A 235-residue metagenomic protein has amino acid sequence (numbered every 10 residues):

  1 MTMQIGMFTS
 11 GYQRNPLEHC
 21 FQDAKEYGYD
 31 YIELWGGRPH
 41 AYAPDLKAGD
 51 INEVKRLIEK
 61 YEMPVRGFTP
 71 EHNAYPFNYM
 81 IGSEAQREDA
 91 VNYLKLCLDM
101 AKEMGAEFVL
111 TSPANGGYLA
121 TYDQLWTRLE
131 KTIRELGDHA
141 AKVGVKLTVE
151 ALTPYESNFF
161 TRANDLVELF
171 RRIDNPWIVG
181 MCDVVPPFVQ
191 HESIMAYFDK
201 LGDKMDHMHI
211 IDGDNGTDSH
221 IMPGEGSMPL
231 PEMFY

Functional and structural regions predicted by a protein language model:
M1-A106, R134, A141, N175 (+1 more regions): N-terminal pre-domain/capping segments
M1-G28, K55, E59, D99 (+3 more regions): Histidine-acidic metal/acid-base catalytic patches
G11-Q13, G36-R38, E71-A74, A114-G117 (+3 more regions): Active-site-proximal loop/turn and secondary-structure-junction residues that shape catalytic pockets, frequently
E18-H19, E59-Y61, F77-V179, V189-H191: Active-site acidic/histidine proton-transfer and metal-coordination neighborhood in alpha/beta enzyme cores
L34, V65-G67, L110, V149 (+1 more regions): Hydrophobic residues in well-ordered beta-strands that form the structural core
A41-P44, A120, Y155-N158, D218-H220: A generic structural signal for short coil/turn motifs at secondary-structure boundaries
F68, T111, M208-I210: Short glycine/serine/threonine-enriched helix-capping/active-site loop that flanks the nucleotide-sugar donor pocket
